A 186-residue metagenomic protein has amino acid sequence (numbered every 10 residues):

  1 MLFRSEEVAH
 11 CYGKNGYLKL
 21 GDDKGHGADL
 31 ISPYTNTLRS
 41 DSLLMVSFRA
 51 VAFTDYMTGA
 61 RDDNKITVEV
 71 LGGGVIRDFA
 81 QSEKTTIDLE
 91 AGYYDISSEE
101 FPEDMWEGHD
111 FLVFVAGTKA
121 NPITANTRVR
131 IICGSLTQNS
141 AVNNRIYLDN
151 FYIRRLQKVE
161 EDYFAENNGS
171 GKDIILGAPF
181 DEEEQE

Functional and structural regions predicted by a protein language model:
M1-L2: Short, small-residue-biased leader/transition segments that mark boundaries at the very start of proteins
G16-M45, H109-L112, L148: Short beta-strands within extracellular/lumenal beta-sheet-rich domains
D23-G25, L38-S40, V51-D63, Q138-N139: Extended, low-complexity, turn-rich repeat/linker tracts enriched in Gly/Pro/Ser/Thr and Asp/Glu that occur
G25-H26, S135-L156, E161-D162: Extracellular carbohydrate recognition
S32, L43-T54, L112, A125-Q138 (+2 more regions): Extracellular beta-strand-rich recognition modules
D63-G73: Short, surface-exposed beta-strand/strand-loop-strand elements in extracellular ectodomains
I76-I123: Extracellular carbohydrate recognition and processing domains and analogous Trp-centered ligand-binding platforms
E160-K172, L176, F180, E186: Activation corresponds to long, low-complexity, non-globular regions
